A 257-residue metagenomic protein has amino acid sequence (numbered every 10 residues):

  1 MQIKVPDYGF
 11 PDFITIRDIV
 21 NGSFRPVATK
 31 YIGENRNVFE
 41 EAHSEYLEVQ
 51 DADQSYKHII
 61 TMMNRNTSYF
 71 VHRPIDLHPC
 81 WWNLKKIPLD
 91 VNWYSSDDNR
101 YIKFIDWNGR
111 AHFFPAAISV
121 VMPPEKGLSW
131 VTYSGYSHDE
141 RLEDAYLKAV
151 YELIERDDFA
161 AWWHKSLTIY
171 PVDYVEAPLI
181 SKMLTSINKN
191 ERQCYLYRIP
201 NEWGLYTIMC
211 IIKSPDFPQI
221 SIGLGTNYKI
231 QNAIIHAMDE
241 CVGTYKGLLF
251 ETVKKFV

Functional and structural regions predicted by a protein language model:
M1-V257: Helix-biased "structured C-terminal domain" signature
